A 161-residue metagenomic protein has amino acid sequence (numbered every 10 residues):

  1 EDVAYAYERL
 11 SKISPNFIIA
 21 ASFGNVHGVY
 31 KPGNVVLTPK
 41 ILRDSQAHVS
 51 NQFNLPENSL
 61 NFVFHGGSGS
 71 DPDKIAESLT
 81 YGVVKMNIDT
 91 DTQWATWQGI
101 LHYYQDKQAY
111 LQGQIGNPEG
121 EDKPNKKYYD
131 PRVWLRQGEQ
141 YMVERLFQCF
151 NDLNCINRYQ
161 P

Functional and structural regions predicted by a protein language model:
E1-N58, P72-E77, Y81: Alpha/beta enzyme core
E8-K12, A47-N54, T80, V84 (+2 more regions): Generic secondary-structure signature for well-ordered alpha-helical cores
F17-A21, L60-G66, V84-I88: Hydrophobic faces of well-ordered beta-strands that scaffold small-molecule active sites in alpha/beta enzyme cores
F23-H27, Y81-G99: Glycine-rich phosphate-binding active-site loops on the catalytic face of alpha/beta enzymes
K31-N34, F64-G67, D89, G138: Glycine- and other small-residue-rich loops at beta-strand/loop junctions that grip anionic moieties
V35-P39, P72, W94, R136-V143 (+1 more regions): Electropositive phosphate-/nucleotide-binding environments in soluble metabolic enzymes
S68-D71, Q93-W97, P118: Small/polar glycine-rich anion-binding or flexible loop at a beta-alpha turn
Q105-P161: Extended, intrinsically disordered, low-complexity segments
